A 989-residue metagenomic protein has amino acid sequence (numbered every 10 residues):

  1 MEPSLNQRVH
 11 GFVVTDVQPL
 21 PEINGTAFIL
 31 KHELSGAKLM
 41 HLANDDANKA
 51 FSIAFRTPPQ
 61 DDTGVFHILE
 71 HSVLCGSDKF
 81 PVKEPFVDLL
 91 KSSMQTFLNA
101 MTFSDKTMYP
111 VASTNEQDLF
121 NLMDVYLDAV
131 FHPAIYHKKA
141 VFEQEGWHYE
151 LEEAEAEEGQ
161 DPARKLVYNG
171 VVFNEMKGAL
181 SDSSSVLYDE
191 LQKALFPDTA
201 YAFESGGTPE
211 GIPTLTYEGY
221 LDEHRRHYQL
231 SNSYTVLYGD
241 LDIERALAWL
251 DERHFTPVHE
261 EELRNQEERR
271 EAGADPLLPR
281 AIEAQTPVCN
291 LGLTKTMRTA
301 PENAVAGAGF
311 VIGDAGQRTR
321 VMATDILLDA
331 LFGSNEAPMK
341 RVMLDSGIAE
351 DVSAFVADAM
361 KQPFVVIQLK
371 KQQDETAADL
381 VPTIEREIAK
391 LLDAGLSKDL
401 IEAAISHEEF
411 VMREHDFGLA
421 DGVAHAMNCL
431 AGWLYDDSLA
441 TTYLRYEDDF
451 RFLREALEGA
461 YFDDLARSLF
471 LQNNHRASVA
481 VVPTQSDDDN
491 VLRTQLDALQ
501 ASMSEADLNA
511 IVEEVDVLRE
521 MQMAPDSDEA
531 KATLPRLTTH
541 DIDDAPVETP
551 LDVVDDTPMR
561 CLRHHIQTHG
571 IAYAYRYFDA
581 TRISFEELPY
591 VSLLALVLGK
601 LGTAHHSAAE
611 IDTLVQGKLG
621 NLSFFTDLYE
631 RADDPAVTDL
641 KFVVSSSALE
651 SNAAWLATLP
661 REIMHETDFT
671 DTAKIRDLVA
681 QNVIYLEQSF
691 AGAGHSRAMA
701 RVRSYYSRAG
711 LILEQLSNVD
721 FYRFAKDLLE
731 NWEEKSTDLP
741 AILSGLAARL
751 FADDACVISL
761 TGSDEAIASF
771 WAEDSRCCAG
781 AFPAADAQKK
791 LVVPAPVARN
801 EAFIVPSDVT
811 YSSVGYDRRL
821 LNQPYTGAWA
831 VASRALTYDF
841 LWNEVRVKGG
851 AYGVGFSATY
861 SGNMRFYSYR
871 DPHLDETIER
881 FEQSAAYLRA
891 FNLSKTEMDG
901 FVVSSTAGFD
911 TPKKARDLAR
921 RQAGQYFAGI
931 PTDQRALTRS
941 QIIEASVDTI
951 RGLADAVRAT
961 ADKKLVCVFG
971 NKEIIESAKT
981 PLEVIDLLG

Functional and structural regions predicted by a protein language model:
M1-S52: Non-catalytic terminal extensions that flank enzyme cores
E2, G239, A404-H564, Y577 (+4 more regions): C-terminal regions of mature proteins
G25, A43-D128, P133, K139-A140 (+10 more regions): M16/MPP (pitrilysin/insulinase) zinc-metallopeptidase core fold and M16-derived inactive scaffolds
A43-D45, S52-A54, F173-K177, S181 (+9 more regions): His/Glu-based metal-binding/catalytic segments typifying zinc-dependent metallopeptidases
G76, V111-Y168, Q362-G418, L434-Y443 (+7 more regions): M16/insulysin-pitrilysin zinc metalloprotease superfamily fold
N115, H148-Q160, E175, A179 (+7 more regions): Short, conserved secondary-structure transition motifs
D161-L230, V236-D251, V258-K295, A300-E302 (+1 more regions): Hydrophobic, small-residue-rich alpha-helical packing segments that form membrane-like cores
